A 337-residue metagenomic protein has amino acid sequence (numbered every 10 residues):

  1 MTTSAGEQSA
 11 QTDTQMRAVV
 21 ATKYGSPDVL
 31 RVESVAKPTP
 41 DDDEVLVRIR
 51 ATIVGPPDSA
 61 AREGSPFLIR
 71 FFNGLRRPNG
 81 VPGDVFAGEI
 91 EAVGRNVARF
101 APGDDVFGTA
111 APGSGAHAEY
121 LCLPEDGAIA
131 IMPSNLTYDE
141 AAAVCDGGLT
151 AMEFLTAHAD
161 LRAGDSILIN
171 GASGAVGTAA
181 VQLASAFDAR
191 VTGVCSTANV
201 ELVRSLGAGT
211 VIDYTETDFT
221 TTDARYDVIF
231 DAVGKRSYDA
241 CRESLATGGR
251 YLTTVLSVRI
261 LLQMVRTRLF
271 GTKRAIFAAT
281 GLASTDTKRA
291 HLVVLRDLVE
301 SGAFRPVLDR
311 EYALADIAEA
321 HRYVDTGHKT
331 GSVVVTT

Functional and structural regions predicted by a protein language model:
T2-S4, Q8, D13-T14, K288-T337: C-terminal hydrophobic helical "lid"/dimerization subdomain of Rossmann-like NAD(P)H-dependent oxidoreductases
A36-I53, F67-G113: Glycine-rich beta-strand-centered segment in the early N-terminal region that forms part of a ligand/cofactor-binding
L75-R76, D84-A87, A92, R99 (+1 more regions): NAD(P)H dinucleotide-binding glycine-rich loop of Rossmann-like/cofactor-binding domains, especially the beta1-alpha1
A101, A141-D213: Mid-domain Rossmann-like dinucleotide-binding core that forms the NAD(H)/NADP(H) cofactor-binding site
D105, S166, G249-R250: Short glycine-centered segments of the SAM/dcSAM-binding site in methyltransferase folds
F107, I229-F230, L252: N-terminal Rossmann-like NAD(P) cofactor-binding module of classical short-chain dehydrogenase/reductase
T221-V228: A short acidic, Gly/Pro-enriched loop at the edge of an enzyme's catalytic core that lines a small-molecule cofactor
R236-A303, T337: Glycine-rich phosphate-binding loop and adjacent beta-alpha segment of Rossmann(oid) nucleotide-cofactor-binding
